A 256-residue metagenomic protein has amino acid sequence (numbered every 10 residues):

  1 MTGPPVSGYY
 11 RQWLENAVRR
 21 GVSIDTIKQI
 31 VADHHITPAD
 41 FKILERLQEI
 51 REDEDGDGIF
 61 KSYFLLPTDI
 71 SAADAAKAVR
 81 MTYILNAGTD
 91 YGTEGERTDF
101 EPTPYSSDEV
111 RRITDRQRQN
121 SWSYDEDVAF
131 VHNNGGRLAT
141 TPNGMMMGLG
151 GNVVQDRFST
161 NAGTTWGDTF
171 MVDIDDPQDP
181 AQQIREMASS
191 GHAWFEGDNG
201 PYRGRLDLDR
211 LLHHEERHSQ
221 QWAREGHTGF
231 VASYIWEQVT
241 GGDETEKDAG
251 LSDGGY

Functional and structural regions predicted by a protein language model:
M1-F130: N-terminal low-structure segments adjacent to metalloprotease catalytic domains across cellular compartments
T2-V18, I27-A32, L44, G58 (+3 more regions): Post-HEXXH active-site segment of zinc metalloproteases
D90-G95, E101-M187, G250-L251, G255: Auxiliary, metal-adjacent structural segments of Zn-dependent hydrolase domains
G197-Y202: Short consensus segments that form the blades of beta-propeller domains, in both extracellular/periplasmic
H214: Conserved phosphoacceptor histidine of two-component systems
